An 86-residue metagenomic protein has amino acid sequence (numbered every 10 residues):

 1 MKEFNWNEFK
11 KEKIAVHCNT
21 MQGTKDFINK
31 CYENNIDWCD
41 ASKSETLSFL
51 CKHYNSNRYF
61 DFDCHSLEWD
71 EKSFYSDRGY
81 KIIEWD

Functional and structural regions predicted by a protein language model:
M1-D86: Structural boundary micro-motifs
